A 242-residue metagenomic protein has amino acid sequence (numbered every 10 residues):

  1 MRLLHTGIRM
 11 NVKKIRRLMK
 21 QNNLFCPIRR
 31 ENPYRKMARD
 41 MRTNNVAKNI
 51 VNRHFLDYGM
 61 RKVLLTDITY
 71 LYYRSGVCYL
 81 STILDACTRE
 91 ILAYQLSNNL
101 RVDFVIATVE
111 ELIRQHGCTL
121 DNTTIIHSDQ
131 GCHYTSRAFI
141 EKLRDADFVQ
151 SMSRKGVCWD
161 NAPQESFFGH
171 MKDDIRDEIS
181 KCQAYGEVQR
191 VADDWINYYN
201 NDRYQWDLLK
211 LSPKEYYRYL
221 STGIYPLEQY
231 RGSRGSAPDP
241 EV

Functional and structural regions predicted by a protein language model:
M1-G59, V157, S212-T222, L227: Basic, flexible linker segments flanking DNA-binding modules in nucleic acid-interacting mobile-element proteins
H5-I8, L56-D57, Y73-R74, D129-Q130 (+2 more regions): Conserved, non-catalytic sequence blocks in retroelement Pol enzymes and Pol-derived host proteins
I15, M19, V51, D67 (+11 more regions): Mobile genetic element proteins and their domesticated derivatives, centered on retroelements and DNA transposons
I28-Y34, I125-Q130, R144-P163, I179-A184: RNase H-like polynucleotidyl transferase catalytic core
R53-L92, N98: An active-site-proximal beta-strand-loop segment
G76, Q95-T119: Active-site beta-loop-alpha junctions of metal-dependent nucleic acid enzymes, especially the RNase H-like/DDE
C118-T135, L209-P213: Acidic/histidine-rich, metal-coordinating catalytic segments
R137, R144-F148, H170-V242: C-terminal domain-tail junction helix/linker
